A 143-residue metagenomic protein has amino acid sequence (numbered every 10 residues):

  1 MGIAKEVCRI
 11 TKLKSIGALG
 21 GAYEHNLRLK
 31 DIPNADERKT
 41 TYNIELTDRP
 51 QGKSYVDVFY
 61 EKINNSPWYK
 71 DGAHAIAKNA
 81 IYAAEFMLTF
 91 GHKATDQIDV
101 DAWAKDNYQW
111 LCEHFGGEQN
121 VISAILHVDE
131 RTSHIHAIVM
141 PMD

Functional and structural regions predicted by a protein language model:
M1-D143: N-terminal nicking endonuclease/strand-transfer module with a His-rich metal-binding environment and a catalytic Tyr
